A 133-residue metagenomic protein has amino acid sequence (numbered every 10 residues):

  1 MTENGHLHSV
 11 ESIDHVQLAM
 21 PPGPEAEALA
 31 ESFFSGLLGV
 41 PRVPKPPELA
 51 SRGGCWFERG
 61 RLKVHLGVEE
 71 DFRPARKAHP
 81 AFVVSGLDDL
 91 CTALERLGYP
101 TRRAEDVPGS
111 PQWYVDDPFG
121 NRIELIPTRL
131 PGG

Functional and structural regions predicted by a protein language model:
M1-E31, A78-P80, G133: N-terminal beta-strand motif that seeds the catalytic metal site of vicinal oxygen chelate
T2-H15, R96-G133: Vicinal oxygen chelate
H8, C55-W56, D71-F72, A104-E105: Short secondary-structure boundary/capping segments
I13-P24, E58, E69-L94, P111-D116 (+1 more regions): Vicinal oxygen chelate
Q17-L62: Core segments of cupin and vicinal oxygen chelate
A30-S32, A93-L97: Short amphipathic alpha-helices in soluble, non-transmembrane regions that often serve as interface/regulatory elements
R42-P44, H65, P100-R103: A short linear hydrophobic-aromatic micro-motif
L49-G53, P74-R76, V107-P111: Short acidic/glycine-enriched loop/turn segments that link adjacent beta-strands
